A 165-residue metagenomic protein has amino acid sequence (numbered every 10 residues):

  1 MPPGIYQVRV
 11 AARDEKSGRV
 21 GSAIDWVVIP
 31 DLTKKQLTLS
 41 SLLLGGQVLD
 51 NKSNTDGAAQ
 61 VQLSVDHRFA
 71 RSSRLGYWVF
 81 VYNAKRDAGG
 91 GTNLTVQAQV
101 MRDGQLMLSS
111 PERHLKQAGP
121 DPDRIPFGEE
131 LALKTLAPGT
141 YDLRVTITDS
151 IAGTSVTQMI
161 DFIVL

Functional and structural regions predicted by a protein language model:
M1-L165: Intrinsically disordered, low-complexity terminal regions enriched in Ser/Thr/Pro/Gly and charged residues
